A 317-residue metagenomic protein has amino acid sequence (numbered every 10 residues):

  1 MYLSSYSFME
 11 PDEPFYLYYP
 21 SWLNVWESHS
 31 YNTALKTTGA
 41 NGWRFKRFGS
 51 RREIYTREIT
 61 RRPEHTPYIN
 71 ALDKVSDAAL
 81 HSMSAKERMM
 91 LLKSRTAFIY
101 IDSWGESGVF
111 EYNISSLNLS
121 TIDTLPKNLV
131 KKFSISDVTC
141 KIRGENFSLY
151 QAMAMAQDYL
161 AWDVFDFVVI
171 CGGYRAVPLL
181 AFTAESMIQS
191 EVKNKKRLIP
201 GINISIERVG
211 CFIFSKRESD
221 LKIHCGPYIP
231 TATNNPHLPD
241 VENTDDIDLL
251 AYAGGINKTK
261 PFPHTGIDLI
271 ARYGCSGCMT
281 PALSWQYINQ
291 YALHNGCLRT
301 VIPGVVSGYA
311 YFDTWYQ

Functional and structural regions predicted by a protein language model:
M1-N146, D158-V164, Y174-V177, E185-Q317: Conserved "HGTGT" condensation-loop signature of ketosynthase/thiolase-family condensing enzymes that catalyze
L149-Y150: Beta-rich nucleic-acid/ligand-interaction surfaces
M153: Short-chain dehydrogenase/reductase
F167: Short, Asp-centered acidic motifs that coordinate Mg2+ and/or phosphate in catalytic or ligand-binding sites
